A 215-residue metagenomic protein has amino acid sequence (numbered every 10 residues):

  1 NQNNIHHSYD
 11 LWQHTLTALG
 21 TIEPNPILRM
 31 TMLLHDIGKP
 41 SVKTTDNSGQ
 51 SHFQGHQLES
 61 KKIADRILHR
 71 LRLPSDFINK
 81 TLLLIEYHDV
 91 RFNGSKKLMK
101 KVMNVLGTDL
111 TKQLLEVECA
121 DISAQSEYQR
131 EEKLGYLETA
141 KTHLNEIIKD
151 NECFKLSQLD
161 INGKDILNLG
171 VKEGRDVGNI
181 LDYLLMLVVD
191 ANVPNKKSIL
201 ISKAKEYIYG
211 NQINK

Functional and structural regions predicted by a protein language model:
N1-A124, Y128-E131: Conserved, hydrophobic alpha-helical core segments of structured domains
R66-R70, Q125-K215: Charged substrate- and nucleic-acid-binding regions of tRNA-handling and nucleotidyl-transfer enzymes, centered on
